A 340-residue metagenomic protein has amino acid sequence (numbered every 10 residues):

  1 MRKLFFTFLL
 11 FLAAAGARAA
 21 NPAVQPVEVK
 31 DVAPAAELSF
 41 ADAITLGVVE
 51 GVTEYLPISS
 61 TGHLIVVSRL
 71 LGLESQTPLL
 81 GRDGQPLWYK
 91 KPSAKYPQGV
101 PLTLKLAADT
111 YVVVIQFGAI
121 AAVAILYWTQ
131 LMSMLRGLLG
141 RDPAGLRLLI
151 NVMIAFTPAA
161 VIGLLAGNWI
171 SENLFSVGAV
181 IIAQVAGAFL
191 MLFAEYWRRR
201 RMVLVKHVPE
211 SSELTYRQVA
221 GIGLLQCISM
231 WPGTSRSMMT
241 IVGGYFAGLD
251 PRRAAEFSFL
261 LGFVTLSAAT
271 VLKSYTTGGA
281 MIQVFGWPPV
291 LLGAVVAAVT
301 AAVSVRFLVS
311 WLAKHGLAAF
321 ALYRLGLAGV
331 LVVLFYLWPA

Functional and structural regions predicted by a protein language model:
R2-A340: Multi-pass membrane proteins that catalyze or facilitate reactions on polyprenyl-/lipid-phosphate substrates and their
